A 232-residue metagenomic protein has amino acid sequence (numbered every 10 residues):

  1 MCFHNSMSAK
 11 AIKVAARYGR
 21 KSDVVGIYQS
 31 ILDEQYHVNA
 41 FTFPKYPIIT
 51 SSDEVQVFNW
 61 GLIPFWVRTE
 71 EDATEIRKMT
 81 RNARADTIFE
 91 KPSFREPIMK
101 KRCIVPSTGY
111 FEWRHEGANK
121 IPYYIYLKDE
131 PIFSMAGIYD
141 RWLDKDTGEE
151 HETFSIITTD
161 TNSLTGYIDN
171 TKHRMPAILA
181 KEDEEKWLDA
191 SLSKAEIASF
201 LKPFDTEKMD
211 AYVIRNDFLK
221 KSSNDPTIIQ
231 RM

Functional and structural regions predicted by a protein language model:
M1-M232: Short linear sequence motif anchored by a di-proline
